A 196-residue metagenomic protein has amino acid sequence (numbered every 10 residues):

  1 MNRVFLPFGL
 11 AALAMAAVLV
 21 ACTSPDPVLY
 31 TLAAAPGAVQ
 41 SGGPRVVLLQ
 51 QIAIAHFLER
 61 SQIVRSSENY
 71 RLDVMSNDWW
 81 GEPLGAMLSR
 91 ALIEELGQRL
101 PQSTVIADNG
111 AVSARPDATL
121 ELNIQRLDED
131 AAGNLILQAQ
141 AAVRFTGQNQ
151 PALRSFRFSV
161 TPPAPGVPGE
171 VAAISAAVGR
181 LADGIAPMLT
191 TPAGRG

Functional and structural regions predicted by a protein language model:
M1-C22: Sec-dependent bacterial lipoprotein signal peptides
V18-A38: Bacterial Sec signal peptide processing site at the extreme N-terminus
R45-A114: N-terminal segment of the mature soluble domain
R71-D78, Q148-A182, P187: Short secondary-structure boundary motifs at beta->alpha junctions and helix caps
G110-L127, S159-A164: Short, charged, surface-exposed interaction patches
D130-V160: Amphipathic beta-strand/beta-sheet edge segments enriched in Tyr/Trp
T190-G196: Short, highly charged C-terminal tails/helix-capping segments
